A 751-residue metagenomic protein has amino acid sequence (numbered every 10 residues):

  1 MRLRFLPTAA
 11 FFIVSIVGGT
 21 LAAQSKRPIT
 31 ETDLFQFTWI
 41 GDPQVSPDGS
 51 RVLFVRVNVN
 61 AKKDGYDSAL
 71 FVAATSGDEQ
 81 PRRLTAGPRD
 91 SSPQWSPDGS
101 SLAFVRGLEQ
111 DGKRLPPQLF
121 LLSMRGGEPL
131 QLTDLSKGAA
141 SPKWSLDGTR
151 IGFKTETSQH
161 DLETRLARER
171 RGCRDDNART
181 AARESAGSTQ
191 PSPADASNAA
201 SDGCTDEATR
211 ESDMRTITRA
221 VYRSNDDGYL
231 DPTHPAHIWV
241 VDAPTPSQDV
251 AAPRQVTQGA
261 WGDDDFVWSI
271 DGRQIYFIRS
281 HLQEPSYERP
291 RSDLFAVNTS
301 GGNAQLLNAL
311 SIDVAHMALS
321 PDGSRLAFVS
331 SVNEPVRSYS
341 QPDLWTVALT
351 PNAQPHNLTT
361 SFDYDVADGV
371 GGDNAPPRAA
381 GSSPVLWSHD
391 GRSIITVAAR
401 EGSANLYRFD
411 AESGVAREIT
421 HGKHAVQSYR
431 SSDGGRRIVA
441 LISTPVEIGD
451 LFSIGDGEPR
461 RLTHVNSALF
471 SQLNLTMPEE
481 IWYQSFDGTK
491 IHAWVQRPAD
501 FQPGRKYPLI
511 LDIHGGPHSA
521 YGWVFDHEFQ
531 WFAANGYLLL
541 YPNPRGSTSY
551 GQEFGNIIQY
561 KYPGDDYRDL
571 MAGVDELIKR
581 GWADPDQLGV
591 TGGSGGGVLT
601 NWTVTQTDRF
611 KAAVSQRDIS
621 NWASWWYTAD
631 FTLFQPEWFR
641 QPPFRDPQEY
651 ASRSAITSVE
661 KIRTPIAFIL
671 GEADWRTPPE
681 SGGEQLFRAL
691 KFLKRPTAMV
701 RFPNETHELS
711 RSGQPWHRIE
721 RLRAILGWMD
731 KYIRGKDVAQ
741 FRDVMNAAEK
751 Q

Functional and structural regions predicted by a protein language model:
Q44, G152-K154, E211-R219, S224-H237 (+9 more regions): Non-catalytic accessory segments flanking enzyme active sites
P47-D48, P97-D98, L146-D147, I270-D271 (+3 more regions): Residue-level detector of Asp-centered blade-edge/turn motifs that repeat once per structural unit in beta-propeller
G49-V52, G99-A103, I151, I275-Y276 (+3 more regions): Hydrophobic beta-strand positions that form the internal "hydrophobic ladder" of WD40/Gbeta-like beta-propeller blades
R56-A69, L84-S91, A103-F120, E128 (+13 more regions): A flexible loop/linker signature enriched in serine peptidases of the S9 family
A74-D78, S123-G127, A243-S247, N298-G302 (+3 more regions): Short loop/turn segments that connect beta-strands within beta-propeller blades
P285, Q502-Y507, D512-Y550, R676-P679: Short substrate-entry loop that stabilizes the transition state in hydrolases
E528, A534, Y541-Q751: Active-site-proximal cap/loop segments of hydrolase catalytic domains
